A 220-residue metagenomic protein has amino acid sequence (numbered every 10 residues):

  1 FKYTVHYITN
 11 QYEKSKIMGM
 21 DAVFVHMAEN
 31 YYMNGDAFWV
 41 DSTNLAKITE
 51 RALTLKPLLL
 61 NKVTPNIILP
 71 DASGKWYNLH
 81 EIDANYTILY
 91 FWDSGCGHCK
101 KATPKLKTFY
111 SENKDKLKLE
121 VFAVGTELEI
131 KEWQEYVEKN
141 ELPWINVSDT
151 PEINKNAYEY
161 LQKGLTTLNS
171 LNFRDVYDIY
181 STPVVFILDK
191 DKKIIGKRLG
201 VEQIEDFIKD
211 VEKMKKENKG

Functional and structural regions predicted by a protein language model:
F1-K75: Oxidative protein folding and maturation machinery
V63, N85, Y180-T182: Short, small/polar residue-rich loop motifs at catalytic or cofactor-binding pockets
Y77-L106, E120-F122: Short active-site neighborhood of thiol/selenol oxidoreductases, capturing the structured segment around
K101-N140, N154-A157, N169-N172: Structural microenvironment flanking redox-active thiols in thiol-disulfide oxidoreductases
E129-P143, D149, Q162, D175-Y180: Structural alpha/beta surface segment adjacent to cysteine/selenocysteine redox centers across thiol/disulfide enzymes
K155-D210: Thiol/disulfide oxidoreductase modules built on the thioredoxin-like
K209-G220: Sec-dependent signal peptide cleavage junction
